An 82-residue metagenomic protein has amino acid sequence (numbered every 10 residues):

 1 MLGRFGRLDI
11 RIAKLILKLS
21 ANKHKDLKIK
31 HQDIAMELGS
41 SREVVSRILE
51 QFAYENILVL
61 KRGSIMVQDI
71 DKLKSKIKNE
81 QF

Functional and structural regions predicted by a protein language model:
M1-R11: A small-molecule sensor/coupling module
L17-F82: Phosphate-/nucleic-acid-contacting segments
